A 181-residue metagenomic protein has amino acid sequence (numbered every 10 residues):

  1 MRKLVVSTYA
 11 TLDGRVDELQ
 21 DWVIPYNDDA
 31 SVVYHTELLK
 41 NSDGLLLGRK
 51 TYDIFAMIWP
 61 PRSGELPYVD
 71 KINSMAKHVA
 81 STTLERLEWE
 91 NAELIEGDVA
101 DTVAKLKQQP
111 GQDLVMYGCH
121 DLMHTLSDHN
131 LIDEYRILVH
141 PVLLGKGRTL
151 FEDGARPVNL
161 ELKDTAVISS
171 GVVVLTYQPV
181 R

Functional and structural regions predicted by a protein language model:
M1-L131, P141-R181: Portal/gating segments that form or line small-molecule/metal binding sites
L138: Non-cysteine beta-strand/loop elements that form the S-adenosyl-L-methionine
